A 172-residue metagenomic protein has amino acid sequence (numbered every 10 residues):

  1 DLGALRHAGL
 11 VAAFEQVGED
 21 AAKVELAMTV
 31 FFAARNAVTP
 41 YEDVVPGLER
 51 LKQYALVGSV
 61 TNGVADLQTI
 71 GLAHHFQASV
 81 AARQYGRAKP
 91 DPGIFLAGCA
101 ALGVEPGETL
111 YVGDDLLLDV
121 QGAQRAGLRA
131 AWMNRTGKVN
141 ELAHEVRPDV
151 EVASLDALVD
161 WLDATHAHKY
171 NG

Functional and structural regions predicted by a protein language model:
D1-L2, N36, R147: Conserved acidic
D1-T29: A metal-dependent, Asp-based hydrolase signature
L2, P40, R87: Residue-level marker of regulatory loop/turn positions in helix-turn-helix DNA-binding domains and in histidine
R6, P40, D91: Conserved donor sugar-nucleotide recognition element shared by glycan-biosynthetic enzymes
A13-V17, A34, A82-R83: Alpha-helix C-capping/helix-to-loop hinge sites
E19-E25, V45-G172: Asp-based, Mg2+/Mn2+-dependent phosphohydrolase catalytic module
T29-A37: Surface-exposed cleft-lining segments at the edges of enzyme active sites
A37-D43: Active-site periphery "cap/insert" segments of enzyme catalytic domains
